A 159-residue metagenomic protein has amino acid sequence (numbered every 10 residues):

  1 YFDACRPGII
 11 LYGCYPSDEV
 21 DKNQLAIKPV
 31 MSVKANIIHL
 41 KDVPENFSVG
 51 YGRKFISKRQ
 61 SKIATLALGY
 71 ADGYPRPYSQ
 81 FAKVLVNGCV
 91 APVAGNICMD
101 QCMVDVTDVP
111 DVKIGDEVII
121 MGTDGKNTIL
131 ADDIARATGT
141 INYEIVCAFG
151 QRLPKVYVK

Functional and structural regions predicted by a protein language model:
Y1-K159: Active-site anion/phosphate-binding pocket segments in diverse small-molecule metabolic enzymes
